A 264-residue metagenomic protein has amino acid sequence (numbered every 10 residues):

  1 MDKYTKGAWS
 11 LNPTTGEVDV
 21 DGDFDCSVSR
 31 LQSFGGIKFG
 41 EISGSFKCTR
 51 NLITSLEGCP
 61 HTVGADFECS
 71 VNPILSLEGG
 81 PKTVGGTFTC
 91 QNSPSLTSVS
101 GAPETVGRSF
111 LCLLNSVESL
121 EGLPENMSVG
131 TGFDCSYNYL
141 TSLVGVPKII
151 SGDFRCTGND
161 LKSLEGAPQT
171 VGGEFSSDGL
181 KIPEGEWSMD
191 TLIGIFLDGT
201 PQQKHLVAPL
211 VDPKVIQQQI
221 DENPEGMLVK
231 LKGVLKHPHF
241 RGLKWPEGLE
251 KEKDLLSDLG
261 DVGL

Functional and structural regions predicted by a protein language model:
M1, G16-V18, G22, L56 (+7 more regions): Intrinsic disorder/low-complexity signal
M1-R30, G199-L264: N-terminal capping/linker segments that flank leucine-rich repeat
K6-N12, V18, C112-S119, C156: Cross-kingdom leucine-rich repeat
W9-V18, F39-G40, P60, P81 (+3 more regions): Short, exposed beta-strand/loop patches in secreted or surface proteins that constitute
D23-R30, K38, I42-I53, H61-I74 (+6 more regions): Concave beta-strand-loop units of leucine-rich repeat
F34, L56, L77-G80, S98-A102 (+4 more regions): Canonical leucine-rich repeat
G35, P60, P81, G85 (+14 more regions): Intrinsically disordered, low-complexity segments enriched in glycine/proline and serine/threonine
